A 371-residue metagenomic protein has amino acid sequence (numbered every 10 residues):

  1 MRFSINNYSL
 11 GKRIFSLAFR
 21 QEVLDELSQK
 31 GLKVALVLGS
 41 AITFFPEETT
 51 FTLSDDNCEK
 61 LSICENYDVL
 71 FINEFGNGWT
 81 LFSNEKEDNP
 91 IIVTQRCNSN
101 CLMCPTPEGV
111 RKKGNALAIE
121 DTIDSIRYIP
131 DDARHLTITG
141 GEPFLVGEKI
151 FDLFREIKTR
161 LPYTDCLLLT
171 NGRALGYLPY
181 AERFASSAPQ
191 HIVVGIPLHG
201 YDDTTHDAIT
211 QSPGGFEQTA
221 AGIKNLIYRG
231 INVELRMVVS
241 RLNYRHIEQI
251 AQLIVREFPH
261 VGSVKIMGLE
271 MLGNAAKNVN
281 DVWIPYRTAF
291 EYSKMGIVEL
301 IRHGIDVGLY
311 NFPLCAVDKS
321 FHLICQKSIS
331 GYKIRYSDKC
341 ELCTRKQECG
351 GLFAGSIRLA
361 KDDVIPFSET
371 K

Functional and structural regions predicted by a protein language model:
M1-E87, D281, Y292-S293, E299-V307: Flexible, acidic/Gly-rich N-terminal and inter-domain linker regions that tether and position cofactor-handling modules
F3-G11, F15-F19, V23-L27, D318-K371: Flexible mid-to-C-terminal extensions adjoining Fe-S/redox cofactors in radical SAM and related proteins
F82-E120, F353: Canonical Radical SAM [4Fe-4S] cluster-binding loop centered on the CxxxCxxC motif and its immediate flanking residues
T94-N100, E142, S337-L342, K346: Cysteine-centered iron-sulfur cluster-binding motifs in ferredoxin-type domains/subunits of redox enzymes
P105-A118, D131-V146, K158-Y177, A188-A220 (+2 more regions): Core AdoMet radical
D124-P143, V364-K371: Short Fe-S-cluster ligation motifs
L136, H191-V193, E217-N280, T288-L314: Conserved C-terminal portion of the radical SAM core fold that forms the substrate/S-adenosylmethionine-binding
E148-R155, G176-S186, R245-L253: Distinct, well-ordered alpha-helical segments
